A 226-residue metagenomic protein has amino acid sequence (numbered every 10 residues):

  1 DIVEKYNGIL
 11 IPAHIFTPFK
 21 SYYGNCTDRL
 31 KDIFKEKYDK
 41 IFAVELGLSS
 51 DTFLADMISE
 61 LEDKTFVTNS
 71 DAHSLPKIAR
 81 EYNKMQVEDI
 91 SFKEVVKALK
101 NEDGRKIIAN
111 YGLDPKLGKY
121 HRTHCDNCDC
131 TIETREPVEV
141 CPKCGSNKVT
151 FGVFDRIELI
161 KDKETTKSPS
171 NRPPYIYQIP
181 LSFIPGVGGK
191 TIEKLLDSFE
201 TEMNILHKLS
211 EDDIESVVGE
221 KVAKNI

Functional and structural regions predicted by a protein language model:
D1-N7, I58-S59: Surface-exposed amphipathic alpha-helices with a cationic face
A13-T17: Short, well-ordered beta-to-alpha junction loops that form the rim of enzyme active sites and present histidine/acidic
P18-I226: Charged catalytic cores and adjacent phosphate/nucleic-acid-binding surfaces used for phosphate/nucleic-acid chemistry
